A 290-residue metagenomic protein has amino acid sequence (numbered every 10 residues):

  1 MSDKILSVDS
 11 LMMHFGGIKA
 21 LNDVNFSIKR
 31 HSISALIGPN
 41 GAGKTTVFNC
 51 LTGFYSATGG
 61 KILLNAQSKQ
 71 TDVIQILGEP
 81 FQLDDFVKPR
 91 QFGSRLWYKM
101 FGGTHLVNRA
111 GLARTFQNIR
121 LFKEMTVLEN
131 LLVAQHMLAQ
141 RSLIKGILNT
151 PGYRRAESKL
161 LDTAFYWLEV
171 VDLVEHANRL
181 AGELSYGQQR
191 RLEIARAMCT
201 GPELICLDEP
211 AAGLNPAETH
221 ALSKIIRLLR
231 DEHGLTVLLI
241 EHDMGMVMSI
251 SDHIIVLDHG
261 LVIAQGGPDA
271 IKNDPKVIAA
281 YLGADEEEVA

Functional and structural regions predicted by a protein language model:
S2-A290: Glycine-rich phosphate-binding loops of nucleotide-dependent enzymes
